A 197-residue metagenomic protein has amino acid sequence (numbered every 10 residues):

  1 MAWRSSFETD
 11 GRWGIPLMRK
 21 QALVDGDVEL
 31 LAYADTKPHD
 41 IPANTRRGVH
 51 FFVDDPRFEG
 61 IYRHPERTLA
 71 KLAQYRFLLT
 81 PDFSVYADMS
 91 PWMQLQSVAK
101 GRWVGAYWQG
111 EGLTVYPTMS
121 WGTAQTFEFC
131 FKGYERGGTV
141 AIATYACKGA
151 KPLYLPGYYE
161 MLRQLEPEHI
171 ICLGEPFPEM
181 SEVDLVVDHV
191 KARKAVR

Functional and structural regions predicted by a protein language model:
M1-L23, V183-R197: C-terminal accessory extensions appended to soluble enzyme cores
W13-P16, V28, P176: Compositionally biased, intrinsically disordered low-complexity regions
L23-D40: N-terminal accessory interaction module
K37-N44, V49, E59-A195: Eukaryote-skewed repeat-based solenoidal scaffolds used as protein-protein interaction platforms, primarily
